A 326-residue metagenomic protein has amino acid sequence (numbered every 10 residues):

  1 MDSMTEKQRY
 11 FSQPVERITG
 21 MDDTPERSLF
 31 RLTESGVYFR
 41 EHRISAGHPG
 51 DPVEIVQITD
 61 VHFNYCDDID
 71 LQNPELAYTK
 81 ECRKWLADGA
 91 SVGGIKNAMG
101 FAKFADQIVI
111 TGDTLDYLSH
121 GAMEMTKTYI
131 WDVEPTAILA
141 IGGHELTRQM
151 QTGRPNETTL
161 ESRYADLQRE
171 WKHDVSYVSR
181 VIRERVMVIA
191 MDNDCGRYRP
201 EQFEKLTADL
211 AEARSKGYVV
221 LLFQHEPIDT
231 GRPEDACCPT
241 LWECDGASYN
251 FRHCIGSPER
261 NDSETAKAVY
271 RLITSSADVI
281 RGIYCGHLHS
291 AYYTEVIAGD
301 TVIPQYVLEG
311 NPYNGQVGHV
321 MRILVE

Functional and structural regions predicted by a protein language model:
E6-M123: N-terminal active-site segment of His-dependent metallophosphoesterases
P14, G20, P25-G47, H120-V219 (+3 more regions): Extended active-site neighborhood of metal-dependent phosphoesterases/phosphodiesterases
D51, K103, P135, D278 (+1 more regions): Structured loop/turn residues at beta-strand edges in well-structured enzyme cores
T59-F63, G112-T114, G143-E145, N193-D194 (+3 more regions): Active-site metal-binding loops of divalent metal-dependent hydrolases
N64-D68, T147-M150, T230-E234: Short acidic/His/Gly/Ser-rich catalytic and metal-binding motifs that mark active-site loops of diverse hydrolases
L71-L86, N156-A165, C238-R260: Charged, glycine/proline-rich intrinsically disordered loops and linkers
K84-W85, G112-Y117, D192-R197, I255-E259: The substrate-binding groove and active-site-proximal loops of carbohydrate-active enzymes, especially glycoside
K96-I108, M187, G196-I297: His/acidic metal-ligating clusters that form di-metal
